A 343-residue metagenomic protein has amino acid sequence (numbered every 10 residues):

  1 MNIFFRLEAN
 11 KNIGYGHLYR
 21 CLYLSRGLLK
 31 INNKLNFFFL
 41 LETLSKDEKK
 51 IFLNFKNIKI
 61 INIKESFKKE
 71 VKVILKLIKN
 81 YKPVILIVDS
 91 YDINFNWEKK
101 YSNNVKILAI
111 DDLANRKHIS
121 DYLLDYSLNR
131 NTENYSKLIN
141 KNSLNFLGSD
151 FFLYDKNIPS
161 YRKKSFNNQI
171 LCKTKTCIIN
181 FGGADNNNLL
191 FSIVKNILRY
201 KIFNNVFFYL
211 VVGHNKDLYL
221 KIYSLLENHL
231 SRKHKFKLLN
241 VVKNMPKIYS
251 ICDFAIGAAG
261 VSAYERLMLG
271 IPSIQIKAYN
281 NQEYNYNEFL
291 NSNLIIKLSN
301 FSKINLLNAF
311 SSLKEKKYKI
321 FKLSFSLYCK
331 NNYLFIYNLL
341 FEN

Functional and structural regions predicted by a protein language model:
F5-N12, R20, L24-L29, L40-F55 (+2 more regions): Active-site and donor-binding regions of nucleotide-sugar-utilizing enzymes
I119-N187, L220: A nucleotide-sugar donor-handling region in carbohydrate enzymes
K163-S165, L171-I251: Donor-nucleotide binding loops and adjacent catalytic segments primarily of GT-B fold Leloir glycosyltransferases
I197, I296-Y318: C-terminal "capping" alpha-helix adjacent to the active site of nucleotide-linked donor transferases in cell-envelope
S250-V261: Acidic donor-binding loop of glycosyltransferase active sites
A263-L306: Catalytic binding pocket for nucleotide-activated donors in carbohydrate/polymer assembly enzymes
K316-K330: A short, well-ordered alpha-helix in the C-terminal region of glycosyltransferases
C329-N343: C-terminal alpha-helical cap of glycosyltransferases
